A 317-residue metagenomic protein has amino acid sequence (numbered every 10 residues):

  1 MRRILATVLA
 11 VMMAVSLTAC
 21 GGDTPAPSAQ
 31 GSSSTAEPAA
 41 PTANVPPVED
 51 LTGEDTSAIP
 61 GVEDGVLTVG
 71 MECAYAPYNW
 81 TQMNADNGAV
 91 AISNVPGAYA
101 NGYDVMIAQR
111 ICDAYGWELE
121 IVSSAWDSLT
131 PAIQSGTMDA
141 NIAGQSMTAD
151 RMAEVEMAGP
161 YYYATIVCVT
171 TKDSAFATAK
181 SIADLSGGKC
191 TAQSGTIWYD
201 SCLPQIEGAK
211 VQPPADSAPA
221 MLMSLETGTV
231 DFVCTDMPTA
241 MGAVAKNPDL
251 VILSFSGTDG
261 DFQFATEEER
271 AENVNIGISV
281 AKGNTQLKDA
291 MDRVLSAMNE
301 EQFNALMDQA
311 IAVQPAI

Functional and structural regions predicted by a protein language model:
V15-A19: C-terminal motif of bacterial Sec signal peptides marking the signal peptidase cleavage site
G21-T24: Bacterial signal peptide processing site
G31, A36-G144: Extracytoplasmic small-molecule ligand-binding "clamshell" domains of the periplasmic binding protein/Venus flytrap
T42-D50, T56-P60, I197-P214, Q286-I317: Ligand-binding clefts/hinges and TM-proximal coupling segments of bilobed small-molecule sensing domains
C73-A76, G97-D113, Q145-S146, T165-L222 (+2 more regions): Bilobed "Venus flytrap"/periplasmic-binding protein-like clamshell domains and structurally analogous long
Q109, D113, E118-D184, T258 (+1 more regions): Acidic, polar ligand-binding/catalytic clefts
W117-E118, Q134-A143, G188-K189, E226-T239 (+1 more regions): Alpha-to-beta junction loops
Y162-T170, K246-D292, P315-I317: Periplasmic-binding protein-like
